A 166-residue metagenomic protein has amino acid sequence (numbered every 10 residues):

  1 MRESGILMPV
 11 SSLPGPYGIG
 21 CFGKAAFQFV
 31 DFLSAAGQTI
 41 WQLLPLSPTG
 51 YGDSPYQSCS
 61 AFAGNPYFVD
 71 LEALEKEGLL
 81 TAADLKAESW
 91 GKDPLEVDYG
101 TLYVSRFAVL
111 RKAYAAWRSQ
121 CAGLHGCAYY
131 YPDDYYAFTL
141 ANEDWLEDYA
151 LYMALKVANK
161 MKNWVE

Functional and structural regions predicted by a protein language model:
M1-E166: Acidic/aromatic-lined carbohydrate-recognition and catalytic surfaces of CAZymes acting on diverse glycans
